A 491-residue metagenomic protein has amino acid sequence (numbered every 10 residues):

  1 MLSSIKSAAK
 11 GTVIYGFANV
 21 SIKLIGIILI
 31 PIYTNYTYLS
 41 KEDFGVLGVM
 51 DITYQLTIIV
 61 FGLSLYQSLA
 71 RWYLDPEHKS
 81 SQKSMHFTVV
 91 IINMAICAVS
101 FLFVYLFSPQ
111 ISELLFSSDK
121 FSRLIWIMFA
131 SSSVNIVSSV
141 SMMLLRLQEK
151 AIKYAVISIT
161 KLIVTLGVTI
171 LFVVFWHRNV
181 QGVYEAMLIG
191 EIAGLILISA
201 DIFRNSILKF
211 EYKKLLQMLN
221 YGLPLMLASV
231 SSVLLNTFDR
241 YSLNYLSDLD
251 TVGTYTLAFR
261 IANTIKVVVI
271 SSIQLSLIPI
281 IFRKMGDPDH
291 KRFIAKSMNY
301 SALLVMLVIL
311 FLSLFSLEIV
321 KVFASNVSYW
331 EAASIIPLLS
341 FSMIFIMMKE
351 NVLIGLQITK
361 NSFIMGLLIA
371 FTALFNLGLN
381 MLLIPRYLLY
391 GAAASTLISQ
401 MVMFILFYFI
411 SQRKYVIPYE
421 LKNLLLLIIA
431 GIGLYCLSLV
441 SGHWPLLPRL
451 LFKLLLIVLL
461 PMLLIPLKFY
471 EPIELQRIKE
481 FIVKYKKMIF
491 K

Functional and structural regions predicted by a protein language model:
M1-A8, V180-G182, A186, I196-N236 (+4 more regions): Interhelical loop/hinge segments that connect adjacent transmembrane helices in multipass membrane
M1-I28, S80-T88, Y212-A228, P472-K491: N-terminal membrane topogenesis motif
S4-Q67, I92-Y105, L162-L166, I170 (+4 more regions): Signature of the first transmembrane helix
F61-H78, L147, A258, A262-A302 (+1 more regions): Helix-loop junctions and terminal segments of transmembrane helices in multi-pass membrane transport/translocation
S108-M128, L312-I344: Interfacial segments at transmembrane-helix termini and the short loops linking adjacent helices
S122, W126, A155-F203, Y221 (+4 more regions): Hydrophobic alpha-helical transmembrane segments
V134-I157, I202, S206, P337-F371: Membrane-interface junctions at transmembrane-helix termini in multi-pass inner-membrane proteins
V440-K491: Membrane-proximal transmembrane or re-entrant/amphipathic helices at the cytosolic face
